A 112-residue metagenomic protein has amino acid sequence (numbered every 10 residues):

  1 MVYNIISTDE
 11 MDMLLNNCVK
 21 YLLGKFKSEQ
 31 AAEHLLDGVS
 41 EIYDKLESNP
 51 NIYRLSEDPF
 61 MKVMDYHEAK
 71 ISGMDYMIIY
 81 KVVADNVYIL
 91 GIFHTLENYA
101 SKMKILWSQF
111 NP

Functional and structural regions predicted by a protein language model:
M1-S40: Arg/Lys-rich, positively charged N-terminal/basic patches that mediate binding to nucleic acids
D37, L55-S56, M103, P112: Short, intrinsically disordered/low-complexity patches at protein termini and at juxtamembrane boundaries
S40-N49: Compact soluble domain cores
S48-D85: Basic/aromatic recognition patch in beta-strand/loop cores that engages polyanionic ligands
I71-M77, K81-P112: Enriched for short, Lys/Arg-rich terminal
